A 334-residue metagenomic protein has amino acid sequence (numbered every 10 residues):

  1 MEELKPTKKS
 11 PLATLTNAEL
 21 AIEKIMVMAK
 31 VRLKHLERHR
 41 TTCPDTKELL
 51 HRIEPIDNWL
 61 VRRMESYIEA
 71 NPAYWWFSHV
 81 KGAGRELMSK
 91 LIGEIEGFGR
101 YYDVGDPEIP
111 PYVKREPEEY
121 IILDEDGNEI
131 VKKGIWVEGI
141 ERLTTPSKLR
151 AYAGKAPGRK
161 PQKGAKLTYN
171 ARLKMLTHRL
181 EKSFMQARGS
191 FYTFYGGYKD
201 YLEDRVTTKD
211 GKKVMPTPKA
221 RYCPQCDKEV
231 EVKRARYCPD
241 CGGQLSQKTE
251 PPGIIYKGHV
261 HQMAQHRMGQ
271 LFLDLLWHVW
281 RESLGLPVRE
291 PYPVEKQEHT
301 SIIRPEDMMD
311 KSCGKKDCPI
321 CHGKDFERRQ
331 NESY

Functional and structural regions predicted by a protein language model:
M1-R38: Phosphate- and other anionic-substrate recognition elements at nucleic-acid/protein interfaces
A13, L20-V27, K47, H51-N58 (+3 more regions): Generic structural signal for well-ordered, non-transmembrane alpha-helical segments in soluble/cytosolic regions
K30-E86, E94-F98, Y102, P110 (+1 more regions): Helix-hairpin-helix/helix-loop-helix acidic hairpins
P72-A73, G82-E118, G127, K133-R142 (+1 more regions): Catalytic DNA-binding helix-loop module of base-excision-repair DNA glycosylases/AP lyases
D124: Post-HExxH zinc-binding segment in Zn-dependent metallohydrolases
G127-E129, I135, G139, S147-R234 (+2 more regions): A basic, often C-terminal nucleic-acid-binding module that engages the phosphate backbone, implemented in DNA
